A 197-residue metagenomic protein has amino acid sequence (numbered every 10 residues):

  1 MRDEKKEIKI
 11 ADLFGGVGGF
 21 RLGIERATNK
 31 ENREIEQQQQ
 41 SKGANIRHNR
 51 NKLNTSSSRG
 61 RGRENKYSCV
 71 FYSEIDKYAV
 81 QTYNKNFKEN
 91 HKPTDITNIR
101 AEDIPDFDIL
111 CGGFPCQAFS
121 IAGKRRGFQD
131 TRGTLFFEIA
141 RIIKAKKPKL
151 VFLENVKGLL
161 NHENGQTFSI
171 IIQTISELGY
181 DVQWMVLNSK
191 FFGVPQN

Functional and structural regions predicted by a protein language model:
R2, I99-I109, F119-N197: Class I S-adenosyl-L-methionine
D3-N90: Conserved S-adenosyl-L-methionine
I10, Y72, P93, C111 (+1 more regions): Generic enzyme active-site microenvironment
G15, K92, I170-I172: A generic structural signal for ordered secondary structure
G16, E74, D95, G113 (+1 more regions): Active-site glycine-centered loops adjacent to acidic/histidine catalytic or metal-binding residues that shape
R61, N84-G113: Short, structured active-site "lid" loops
C69, H91-T94, D181-V186: A short coil-to-beta-strand element that immediately follows conserved catalytic motifs
P115-Q117: Short connector loops/turns at beta-strand edges and beta->alpha or beta->beta junctions
